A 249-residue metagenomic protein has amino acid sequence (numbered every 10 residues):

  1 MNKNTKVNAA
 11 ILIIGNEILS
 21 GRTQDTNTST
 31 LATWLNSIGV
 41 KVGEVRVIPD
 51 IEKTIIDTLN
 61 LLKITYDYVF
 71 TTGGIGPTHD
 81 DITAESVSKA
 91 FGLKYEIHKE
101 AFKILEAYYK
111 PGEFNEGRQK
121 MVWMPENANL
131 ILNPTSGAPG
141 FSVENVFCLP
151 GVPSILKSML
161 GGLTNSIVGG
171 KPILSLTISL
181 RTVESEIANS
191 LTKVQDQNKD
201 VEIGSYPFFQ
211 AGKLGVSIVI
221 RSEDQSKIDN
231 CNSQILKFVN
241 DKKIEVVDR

Functional and structural regions predicted by a protein language model:
N2-V45, D50, S226-N230: Glycine-rich phosphate/diphosphate-binding loop of Rossmann-like nucleotide-binding domains
K6-A9, T65-Y66, P125-N127, G137-A138 (+3 more regions): Short coil/turn connectors at secondary-structure junctions
I14-N16, T71-H79, G151, R221-E223: Glycine-rich beta-strand-to-loop/alpha-helix junction loops that act as flexible
S29-I82, S86-K89: N-terminal small/polar loop signature for handling phosphorylated ligands or for N-terminal nucleophile
V47-D50, E100, Q119, T182: Short beta->alpha linker loops
D57, D81-G170: Proline/glycine-rich low-complexity loops and linkers
N145-F238: An accessory alpha-helical subdomain
F238-R249: Conserved short beta-strand edge segments in small beta-sheet-based binding/regulatory domains
